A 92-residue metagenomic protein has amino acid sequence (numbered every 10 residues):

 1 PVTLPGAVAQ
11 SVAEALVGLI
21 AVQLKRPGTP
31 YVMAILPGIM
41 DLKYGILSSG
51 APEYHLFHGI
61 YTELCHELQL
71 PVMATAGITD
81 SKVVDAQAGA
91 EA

Functional and structural regions predicted by a protein language model:
P1-A92: Helix-rich catalytic cores of soluble enzyme domains
